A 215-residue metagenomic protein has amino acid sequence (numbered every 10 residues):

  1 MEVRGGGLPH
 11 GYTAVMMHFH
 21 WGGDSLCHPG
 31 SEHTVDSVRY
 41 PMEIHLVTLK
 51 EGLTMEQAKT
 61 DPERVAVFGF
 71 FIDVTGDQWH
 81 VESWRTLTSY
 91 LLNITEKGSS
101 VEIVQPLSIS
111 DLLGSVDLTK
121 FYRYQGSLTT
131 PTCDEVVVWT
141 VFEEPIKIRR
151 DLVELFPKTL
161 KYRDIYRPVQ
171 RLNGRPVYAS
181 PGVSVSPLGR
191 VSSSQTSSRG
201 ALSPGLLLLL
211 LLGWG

Functional and structural regions predicted by a protein language model:
M1-G215: Alpha-carbonic anhydrase
